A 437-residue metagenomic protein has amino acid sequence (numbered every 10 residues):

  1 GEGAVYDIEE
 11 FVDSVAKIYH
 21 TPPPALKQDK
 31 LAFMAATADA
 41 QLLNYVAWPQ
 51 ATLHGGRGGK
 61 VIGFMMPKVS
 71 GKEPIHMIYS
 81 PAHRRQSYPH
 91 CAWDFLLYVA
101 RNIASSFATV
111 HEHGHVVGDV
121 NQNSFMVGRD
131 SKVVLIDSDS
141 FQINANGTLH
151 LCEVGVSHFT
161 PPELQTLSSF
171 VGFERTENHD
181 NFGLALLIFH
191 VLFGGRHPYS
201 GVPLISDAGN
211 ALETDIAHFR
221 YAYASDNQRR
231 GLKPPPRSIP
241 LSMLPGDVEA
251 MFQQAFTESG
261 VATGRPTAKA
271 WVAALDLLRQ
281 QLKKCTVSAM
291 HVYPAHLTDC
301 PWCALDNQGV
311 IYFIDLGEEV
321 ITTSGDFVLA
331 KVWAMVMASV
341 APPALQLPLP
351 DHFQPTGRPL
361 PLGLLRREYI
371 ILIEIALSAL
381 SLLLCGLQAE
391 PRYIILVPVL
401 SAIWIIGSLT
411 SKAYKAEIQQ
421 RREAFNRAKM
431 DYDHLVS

Functional and structural regions predicted by a protein language model:
G1-A25, L43-N44: ATP-binding glycine-rich phosphate-binding loop
H20-W48: The N-lobe alphaC helix and its flanking beta3-alphaC-beta4 segment of protein kinase-like domains, centered on
V46-V99: Conserved structural core of kinase catalytic domains
F107, H111-D130: Catalytic-loop of the protein kinase fold
N123-Q165: Activation segment/activation loop of eukaryotic-type protein kinase catalytic domains
L164-N178: Conserved end of the kinase activation segment
T176-H179, I188-E249: Conserved C-lobe activation region of Hanks-type protein kinase-like domains
V287-P294, T298-S437: C-terminal or otherwise distal, non-catalytic regulatory regions appended to signaling enzyme catalytic cores
